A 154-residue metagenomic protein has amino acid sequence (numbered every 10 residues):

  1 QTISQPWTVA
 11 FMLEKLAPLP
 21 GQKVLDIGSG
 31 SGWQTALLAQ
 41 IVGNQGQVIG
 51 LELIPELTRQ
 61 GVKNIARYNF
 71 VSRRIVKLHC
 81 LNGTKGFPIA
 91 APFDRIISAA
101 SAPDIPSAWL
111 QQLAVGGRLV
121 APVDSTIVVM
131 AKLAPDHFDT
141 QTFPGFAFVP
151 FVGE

Functional and structural regions predicted by a protein language model:
T2-Q22: Conserved alpha-helix/loop element of class I SAM-dependent methyltransferases that forms part of the SAM/SAH-binding
A17-F138: Conserved nucleotide-cofactor-binding alpha/beta core module
M130-E154: Substrate-binding/catalytic lobe of Class I Rossmann-like enzymes that use SAM or dcSAM, i.e., the mid-to-C-terminal
